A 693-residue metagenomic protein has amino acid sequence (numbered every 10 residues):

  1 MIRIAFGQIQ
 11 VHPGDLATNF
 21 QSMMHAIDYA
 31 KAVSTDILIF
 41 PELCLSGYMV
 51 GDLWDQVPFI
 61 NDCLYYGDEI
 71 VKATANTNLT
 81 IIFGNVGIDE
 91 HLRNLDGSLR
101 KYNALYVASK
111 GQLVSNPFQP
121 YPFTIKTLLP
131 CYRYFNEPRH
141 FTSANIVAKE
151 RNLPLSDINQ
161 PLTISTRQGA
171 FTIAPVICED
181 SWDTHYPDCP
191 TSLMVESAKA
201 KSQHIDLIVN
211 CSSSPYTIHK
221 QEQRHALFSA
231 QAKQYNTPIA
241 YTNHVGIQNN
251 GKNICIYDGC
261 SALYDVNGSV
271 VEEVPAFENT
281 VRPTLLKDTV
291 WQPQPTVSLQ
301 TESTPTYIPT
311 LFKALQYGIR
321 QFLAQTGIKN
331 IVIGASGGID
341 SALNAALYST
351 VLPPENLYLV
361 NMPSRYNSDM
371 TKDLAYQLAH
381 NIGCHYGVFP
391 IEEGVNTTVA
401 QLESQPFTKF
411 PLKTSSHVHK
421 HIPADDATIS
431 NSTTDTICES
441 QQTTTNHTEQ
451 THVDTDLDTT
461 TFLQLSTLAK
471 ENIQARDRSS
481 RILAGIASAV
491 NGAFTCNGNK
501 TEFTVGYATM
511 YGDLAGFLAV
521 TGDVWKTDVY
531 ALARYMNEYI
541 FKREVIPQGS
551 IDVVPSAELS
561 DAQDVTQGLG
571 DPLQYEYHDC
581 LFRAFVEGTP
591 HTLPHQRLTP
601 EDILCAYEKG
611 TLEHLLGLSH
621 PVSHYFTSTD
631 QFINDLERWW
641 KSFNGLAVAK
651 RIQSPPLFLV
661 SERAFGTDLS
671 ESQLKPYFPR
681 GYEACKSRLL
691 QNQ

Functional and structural regions predicted by a protein language model:
M1-G334, N344-N356, N361, M370 (+6 more regions): Enzyme catalytic cores with a strong preference for nitrogen-chemistry domains
F171, N236-T237, Q248, V266 (+2 more regions): ATP/NTP-dependent adenylation/nucleotidyl-transfer catalytic domains that generate, transfer, or process NMP-activated
